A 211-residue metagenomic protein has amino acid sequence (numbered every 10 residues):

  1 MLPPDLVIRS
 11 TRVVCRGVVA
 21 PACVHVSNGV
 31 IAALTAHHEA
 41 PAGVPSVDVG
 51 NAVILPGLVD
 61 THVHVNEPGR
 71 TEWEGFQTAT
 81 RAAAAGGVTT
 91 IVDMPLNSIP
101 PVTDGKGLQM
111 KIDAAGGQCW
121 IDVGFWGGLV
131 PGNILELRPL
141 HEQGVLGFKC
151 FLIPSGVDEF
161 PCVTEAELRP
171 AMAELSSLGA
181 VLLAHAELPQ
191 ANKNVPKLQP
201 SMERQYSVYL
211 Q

Functional and structural regions predicted by a protein language model:
M1-P56: Histidine-rich, glycine-flanked metal-binding segment
T11, G29, A83, G87 (+3 more regions): Residue-level signal for inorganic ion chemistry
A52-Q118: Metal-associated gating/positioning segment near the N- to mid-region
G57-V63, I91-V92, V123-G127, F148-C150 (+1 more regions): Hydrophobic faces of well-ordered beta-strands that scaffold small-molecule active sites in alpha/beta enzyme cores
E72-T80, P131-L140: Short, acidic/polar
A85-D104, D113-W120, F151-P154, P189-Q211: Active-site gating loops and adjacent loop-to-helix segments of metal-dependent hydrolytic enzymes
V88-T89, G117-G124, G144-L146, L178-A180: Short, well-ordered coil/turn segments that N-cap beta-strands
L135-Q211: Histidine/acidic residue-rich metal-binding segments in metalloenzymes
